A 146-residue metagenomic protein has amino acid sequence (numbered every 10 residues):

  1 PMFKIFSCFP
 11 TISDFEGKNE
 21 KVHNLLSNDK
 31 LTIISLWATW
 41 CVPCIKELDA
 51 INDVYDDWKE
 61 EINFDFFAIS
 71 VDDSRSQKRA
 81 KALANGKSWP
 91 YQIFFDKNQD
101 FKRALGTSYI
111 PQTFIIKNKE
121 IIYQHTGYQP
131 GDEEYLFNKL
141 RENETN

Functional and structural regions predicted by a protein language model:
P1-D14, Y123-T126, Y135, N146: N-terminal targeting signals for export/organelle localization
T11-T32: A short beta-strand-turn-helix
D29-T32, W37-W40, Y109: Short pre-active-site segment immediately N-terminal to redox-active cysteine/selenocysteine motifs in thiol-based
I33-I34, F66, T113: Hydrophobic beta-strand anchors of alpha/beta hydrolase catalytic cores
L36-W37, I69-D72, D96-K97, T126-Y128: Active-site-proximal beta-strand/loop segments in catalytic clefts of secreted hydrolases
K46-G86, N98-R103: Structural microenvironment flanking redox-active thiols in thiol-disulfide oxidoreductases
D65, P90-I93: Conserved beta-strand segments of alpha/beta enzyme cores
A82-W89, K97-L140: Thiol/disulfide oxidoreductase modules built on the thioredoxin-like
